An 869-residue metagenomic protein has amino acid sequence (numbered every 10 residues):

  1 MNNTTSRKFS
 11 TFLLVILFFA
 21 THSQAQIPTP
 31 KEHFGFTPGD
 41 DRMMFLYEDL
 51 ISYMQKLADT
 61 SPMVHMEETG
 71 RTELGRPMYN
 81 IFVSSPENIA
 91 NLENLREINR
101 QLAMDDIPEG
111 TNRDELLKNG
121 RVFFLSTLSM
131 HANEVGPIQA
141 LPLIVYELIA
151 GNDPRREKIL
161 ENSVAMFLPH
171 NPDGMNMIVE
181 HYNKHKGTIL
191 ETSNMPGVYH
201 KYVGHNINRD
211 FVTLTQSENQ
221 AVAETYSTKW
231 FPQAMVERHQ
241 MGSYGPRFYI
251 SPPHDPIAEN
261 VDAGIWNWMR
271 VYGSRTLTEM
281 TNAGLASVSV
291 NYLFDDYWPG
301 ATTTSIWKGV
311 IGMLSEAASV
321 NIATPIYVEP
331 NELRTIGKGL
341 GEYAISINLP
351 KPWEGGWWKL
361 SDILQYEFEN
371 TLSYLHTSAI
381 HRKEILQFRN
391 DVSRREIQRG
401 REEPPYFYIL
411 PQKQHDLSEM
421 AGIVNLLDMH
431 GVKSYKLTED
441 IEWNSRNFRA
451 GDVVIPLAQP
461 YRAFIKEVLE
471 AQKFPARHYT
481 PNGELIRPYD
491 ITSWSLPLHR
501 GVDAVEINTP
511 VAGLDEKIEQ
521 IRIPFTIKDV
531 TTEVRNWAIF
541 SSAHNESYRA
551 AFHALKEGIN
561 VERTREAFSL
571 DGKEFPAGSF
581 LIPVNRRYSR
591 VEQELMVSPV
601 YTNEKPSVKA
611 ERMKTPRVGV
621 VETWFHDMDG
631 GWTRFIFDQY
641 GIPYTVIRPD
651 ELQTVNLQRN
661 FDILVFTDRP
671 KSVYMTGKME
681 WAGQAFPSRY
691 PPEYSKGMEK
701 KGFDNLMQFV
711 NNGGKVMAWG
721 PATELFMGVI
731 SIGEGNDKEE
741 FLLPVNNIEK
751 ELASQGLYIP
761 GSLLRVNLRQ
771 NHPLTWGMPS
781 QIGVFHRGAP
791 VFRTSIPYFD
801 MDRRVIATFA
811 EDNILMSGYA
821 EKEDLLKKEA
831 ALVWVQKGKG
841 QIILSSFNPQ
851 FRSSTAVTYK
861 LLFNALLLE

Functional and structural regions predicted by a protein language model:
M1-F12: Bacterial N-terminal signal peptides that target proteins for export
S10-T21: Bacterial N-terminal signal peptides
Q26-V135, P142-S163, R209-D210, T215 (+7 more regions): Intrinsic-disorder/low-complexity accessory segments
I107-R113, K118-G120, T127, N171-V179 (+2 more regions): Well-ordered mid-protein domain cores that form the structural environment of catalytic cofactors
N112-D114, K186-G197, V222, A234-G242 (+1 more regions): Structured alpha-helical segments in the cores of large, soluble enzyme domains
V145-L148, N152, E161-K184: Carboxylate/His-rich catalytic cores and anion/metal-binding grooves
F167-N171, Y182, E237-G245, A722: Short, solvent-exposed turn/loop segments enriched in Gly/Ser/Thr/Pro and often Arg
T192-T213, M235-P253: Core alpha/beta catalytic barrel or barrel-like domain that forms the active/cofactor pocket in diverse metabolic
